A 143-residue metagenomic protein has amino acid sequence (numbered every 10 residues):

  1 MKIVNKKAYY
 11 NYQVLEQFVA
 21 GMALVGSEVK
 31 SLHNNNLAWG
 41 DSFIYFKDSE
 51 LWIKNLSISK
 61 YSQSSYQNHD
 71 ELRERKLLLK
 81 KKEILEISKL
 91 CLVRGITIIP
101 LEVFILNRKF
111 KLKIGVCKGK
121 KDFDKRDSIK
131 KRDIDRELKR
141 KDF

Functional and structural regions predicted by a protein language model:
M1-F143: Ribosome-associated RNA-binding proteins
